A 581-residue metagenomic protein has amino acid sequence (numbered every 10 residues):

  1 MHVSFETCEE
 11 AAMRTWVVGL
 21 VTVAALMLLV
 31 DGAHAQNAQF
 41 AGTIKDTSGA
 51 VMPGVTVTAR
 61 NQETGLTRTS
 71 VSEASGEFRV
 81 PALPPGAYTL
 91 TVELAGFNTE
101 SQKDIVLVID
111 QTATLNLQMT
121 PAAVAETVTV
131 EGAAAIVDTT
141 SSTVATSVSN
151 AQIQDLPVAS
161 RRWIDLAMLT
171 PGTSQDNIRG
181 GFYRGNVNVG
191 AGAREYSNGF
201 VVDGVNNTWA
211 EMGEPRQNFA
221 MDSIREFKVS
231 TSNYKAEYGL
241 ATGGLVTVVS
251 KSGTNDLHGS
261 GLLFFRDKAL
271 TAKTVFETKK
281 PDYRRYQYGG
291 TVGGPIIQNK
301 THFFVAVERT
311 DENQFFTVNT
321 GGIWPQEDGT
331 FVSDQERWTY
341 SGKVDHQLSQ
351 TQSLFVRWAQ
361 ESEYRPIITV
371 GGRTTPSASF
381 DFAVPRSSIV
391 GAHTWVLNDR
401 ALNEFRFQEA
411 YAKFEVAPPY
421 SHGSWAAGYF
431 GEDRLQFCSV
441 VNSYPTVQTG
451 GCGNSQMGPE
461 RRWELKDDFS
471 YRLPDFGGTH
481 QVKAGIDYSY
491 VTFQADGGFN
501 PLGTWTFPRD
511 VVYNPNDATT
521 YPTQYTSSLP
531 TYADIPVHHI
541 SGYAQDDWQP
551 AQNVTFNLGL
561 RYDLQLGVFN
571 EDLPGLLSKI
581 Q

Functional and structural regions predicted by a protein language model:
V3, C8-S149, A220-D222: Periplasm-facing N-terminal accessory domains of Gram-negative outer-membrane beta-barrel systems
F78, N188, G244, G290 (+4 more regions): Membrane-embedded beta-strands of outer-membrane beta-barrel proteins, especially the hydrophobic/small aromatic
F97-S252, F265-E277, P281, R285-G294 (+2 more regions): Periplasmic N-terminal accessory/gating domains of Gram-negative outer-membrane beta-barrel systems
E126, W163, N186, Y196-N198 (+8 more regions): Outer-envelope beta-barrel architecture signal
I136, H258-A378, V384, Y411 (+1 more regions): Periplasmic-side early beta-strands and strand-to-turn transitions of outer-membrane beta-barrels
K228-V229, S260-F264, A306-E308, R357-A359 (+3 more regions): Transmembrane beta-strands of outer-membrane beta-barrel proteins
T231, S250, G294-I296, H346 (+4 more regions): Residue-level signature of outer-membrane beta-barrel architecture
G322, E336-R337, H346-Q545, L566 (+1 more regions): Replace "related TpsB outer-membrane translocases also match" with "some related outer-membrane beta-barrels such as
